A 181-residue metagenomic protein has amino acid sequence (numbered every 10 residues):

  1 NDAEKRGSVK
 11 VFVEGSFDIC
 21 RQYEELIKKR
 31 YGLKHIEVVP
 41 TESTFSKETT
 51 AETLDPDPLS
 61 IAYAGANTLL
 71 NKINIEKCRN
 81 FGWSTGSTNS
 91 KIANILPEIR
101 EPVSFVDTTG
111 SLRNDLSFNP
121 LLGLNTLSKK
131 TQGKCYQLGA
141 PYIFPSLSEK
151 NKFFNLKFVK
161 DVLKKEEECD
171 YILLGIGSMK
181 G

Functional and structural regions predicted by a protein language model:
N1-A3, K29-G32, S84-G86: Charged/polar interaction segments and conserved charged motifs
N1-Q22: N-terminal helix-turn-helix DNA-binding module of bacterial transcription factors
F12, E48-T49, A93-I95: Short, glycine/acidic-enriched capping/hinge loops at junctions between secondary-structure elements
E14-D18, W83-G86, N114-S117, K150-F153: A short linear-motif detector with a strong N-terminal bias
Y23-I75, R100-G181: Ligand-binding beta-strand-loop-alpha-helix segment within the catalytic cores of soluble metabolic enzymes
C78: Phosphate-coordination loops involved in phosphoryl transfer and adenosine-cofactor binding
F81-K91, L112-R113, G177-K180: Gly/Ser/Thr-rich loops at beta-strand to alpha-helix junctions that form or flank small-molecule/cofactor-binding
T88-R100: Short Gly/Thr/Asp-enriched flexible loops that form oxyanion-binding sites at enzyme active sites
